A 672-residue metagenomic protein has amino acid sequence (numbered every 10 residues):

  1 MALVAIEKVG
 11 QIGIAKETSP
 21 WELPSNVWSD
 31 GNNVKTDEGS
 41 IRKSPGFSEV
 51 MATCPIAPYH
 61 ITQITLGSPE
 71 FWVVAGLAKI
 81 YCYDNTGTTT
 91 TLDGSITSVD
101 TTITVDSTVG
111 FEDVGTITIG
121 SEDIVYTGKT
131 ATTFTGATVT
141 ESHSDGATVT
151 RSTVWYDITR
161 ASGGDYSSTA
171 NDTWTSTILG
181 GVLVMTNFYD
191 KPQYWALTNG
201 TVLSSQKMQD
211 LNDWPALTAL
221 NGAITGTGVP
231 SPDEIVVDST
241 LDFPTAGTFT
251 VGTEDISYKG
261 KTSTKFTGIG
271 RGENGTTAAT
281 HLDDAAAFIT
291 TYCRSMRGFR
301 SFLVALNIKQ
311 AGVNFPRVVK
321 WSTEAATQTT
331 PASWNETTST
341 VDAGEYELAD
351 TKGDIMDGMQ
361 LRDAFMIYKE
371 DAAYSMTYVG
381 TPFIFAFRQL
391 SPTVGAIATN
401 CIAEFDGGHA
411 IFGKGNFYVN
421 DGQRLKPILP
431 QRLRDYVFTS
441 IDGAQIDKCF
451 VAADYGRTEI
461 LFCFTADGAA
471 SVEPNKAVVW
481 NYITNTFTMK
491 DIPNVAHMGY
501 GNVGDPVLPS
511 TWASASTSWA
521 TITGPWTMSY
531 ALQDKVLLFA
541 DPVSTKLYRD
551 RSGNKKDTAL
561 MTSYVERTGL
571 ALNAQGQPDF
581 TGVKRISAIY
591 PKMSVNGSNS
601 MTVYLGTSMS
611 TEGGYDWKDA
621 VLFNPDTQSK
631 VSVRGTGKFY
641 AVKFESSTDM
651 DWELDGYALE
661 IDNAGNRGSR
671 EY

Functional and structural regions predicted by a protein language model:
M1-T86, Y156-R160, D165-G181, G353 (+2 more regions): Beta-sheet repeat architectures centered on beta-propellers
P45-H60, D157-T169, L203-A216, T290-C449: Beta-propeller and closely related beta-pinwheel folds
F71-T86, D123-V125, A131-G136, D190-K207 (+6 more regions): Short, surface-exposed terminal/edge motifs of secreted or surface/virion proteins that either
A75-L77, N187, T253, N307 (+3 more regions): Structural signature of WD-repeat beta-propellers
I80-N85, T153, P192-T198, A311-S339 (+4 more regions): Short beta-strand segments and strand-loop junctions that repeat across beta-rich extracellular domains
N85-G94, N199-A216, G501-T517: Internal, charge-rich low-complexity segments
N85-S152, K207-A286: Autoprocessing Asn-cyclization modules and mimics
T173-P215, M296: Hydrophobic or amphipathic alpha-helical targeting/insertion segments
